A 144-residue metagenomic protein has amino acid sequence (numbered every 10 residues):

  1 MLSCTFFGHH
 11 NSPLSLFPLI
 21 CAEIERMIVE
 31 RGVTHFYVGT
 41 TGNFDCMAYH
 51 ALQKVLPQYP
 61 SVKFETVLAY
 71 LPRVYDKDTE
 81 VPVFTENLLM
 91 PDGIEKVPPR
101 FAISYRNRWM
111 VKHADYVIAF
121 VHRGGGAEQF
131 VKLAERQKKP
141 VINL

Functional and structural regions predicted by a protein language model:
M1-L144: Acidic/glycine-enriched connector segments
